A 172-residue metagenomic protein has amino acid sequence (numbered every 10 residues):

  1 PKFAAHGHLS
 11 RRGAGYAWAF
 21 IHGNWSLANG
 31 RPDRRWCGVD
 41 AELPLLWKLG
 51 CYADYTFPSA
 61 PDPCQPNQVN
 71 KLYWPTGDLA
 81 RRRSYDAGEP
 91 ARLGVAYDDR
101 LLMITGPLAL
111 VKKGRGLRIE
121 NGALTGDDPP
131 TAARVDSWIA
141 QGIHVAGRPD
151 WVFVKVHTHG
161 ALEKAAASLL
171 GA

Functional and structural regions predicted by a protein language model:
P1-K2: Substrate-binding cleft of extracellular glycoside hydrolase catalytic domains
H8-L9, Y16-K155: Active-site-adjacent pocket scaffolds in enzyme catalytic domains
G160-E163: Long, charged, low-complexity terminal extensions
S168-L169: Soluble secreted/lumenal catalytic domains with histidine-centered metal-binding or acid-base catalytic motifs
